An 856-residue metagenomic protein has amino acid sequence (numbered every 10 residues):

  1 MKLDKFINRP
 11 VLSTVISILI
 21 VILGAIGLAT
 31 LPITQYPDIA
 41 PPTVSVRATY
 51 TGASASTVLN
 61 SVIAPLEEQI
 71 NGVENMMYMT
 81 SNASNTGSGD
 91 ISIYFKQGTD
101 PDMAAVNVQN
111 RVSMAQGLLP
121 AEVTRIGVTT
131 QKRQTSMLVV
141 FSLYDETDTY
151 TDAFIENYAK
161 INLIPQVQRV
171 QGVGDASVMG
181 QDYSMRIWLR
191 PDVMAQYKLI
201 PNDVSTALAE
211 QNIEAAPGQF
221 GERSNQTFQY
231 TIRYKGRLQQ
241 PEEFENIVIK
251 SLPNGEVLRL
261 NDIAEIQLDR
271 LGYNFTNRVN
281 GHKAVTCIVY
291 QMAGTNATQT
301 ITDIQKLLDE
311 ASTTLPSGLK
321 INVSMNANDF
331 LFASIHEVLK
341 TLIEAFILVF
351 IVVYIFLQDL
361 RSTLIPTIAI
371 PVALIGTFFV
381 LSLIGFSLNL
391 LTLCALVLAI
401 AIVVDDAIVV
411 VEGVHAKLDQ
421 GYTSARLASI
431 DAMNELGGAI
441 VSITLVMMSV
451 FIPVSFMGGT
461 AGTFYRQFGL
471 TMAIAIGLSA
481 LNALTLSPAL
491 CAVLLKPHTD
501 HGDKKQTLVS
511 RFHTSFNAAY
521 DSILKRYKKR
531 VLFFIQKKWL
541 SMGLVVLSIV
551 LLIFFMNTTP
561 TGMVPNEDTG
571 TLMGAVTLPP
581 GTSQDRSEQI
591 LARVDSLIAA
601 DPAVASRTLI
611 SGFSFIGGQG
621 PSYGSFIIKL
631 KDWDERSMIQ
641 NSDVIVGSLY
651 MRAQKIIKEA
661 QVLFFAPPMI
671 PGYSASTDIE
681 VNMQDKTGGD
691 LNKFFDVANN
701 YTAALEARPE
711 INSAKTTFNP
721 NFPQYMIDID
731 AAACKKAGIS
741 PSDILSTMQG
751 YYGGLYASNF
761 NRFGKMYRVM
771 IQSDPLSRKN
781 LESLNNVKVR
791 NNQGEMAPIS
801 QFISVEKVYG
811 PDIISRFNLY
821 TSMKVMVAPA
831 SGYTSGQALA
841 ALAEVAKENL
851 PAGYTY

Functional and structural regions predicted by a protein language model:
M1-V112, Y273-D632, S637-R652, I657-E659 (+3 more regions): Hydrophobic regular secondary-structure detector
T14, V21, I26, T30 (+11 more regions): Surface-exposed amphipathic alpha-helical segments in non-transmembrane regions that serve as interaction surfaces
V46, S88-D90, Q181-I187, N225-Y230 (+1 more regions): Surface-exposed aromatic
A48, S54-S56, T147, D152 (+3 more regions): Short, polar/charged loop or turn motifs at beta-strand boundaries
G89-F95, Y183-M194, T286-V289, E680 (+1 more regions): Short glycine/threonine-rich beta-strand-turn micro-motifs
S92-I93, T147-D148, M185-R190, Q196 (+3 more regions): Short acidic/polar micro-motifs at solvent-exposed secondary-structure junctions
Y197-K198, G581, A737-G738: A short glycine-centered flexible hinge/capping loop motif at secondary-structure junctions
I200, S387-N389, T423-S424, S740 (+1 more regions): Short coil/turn motifs that cap or connect alpha-helices
